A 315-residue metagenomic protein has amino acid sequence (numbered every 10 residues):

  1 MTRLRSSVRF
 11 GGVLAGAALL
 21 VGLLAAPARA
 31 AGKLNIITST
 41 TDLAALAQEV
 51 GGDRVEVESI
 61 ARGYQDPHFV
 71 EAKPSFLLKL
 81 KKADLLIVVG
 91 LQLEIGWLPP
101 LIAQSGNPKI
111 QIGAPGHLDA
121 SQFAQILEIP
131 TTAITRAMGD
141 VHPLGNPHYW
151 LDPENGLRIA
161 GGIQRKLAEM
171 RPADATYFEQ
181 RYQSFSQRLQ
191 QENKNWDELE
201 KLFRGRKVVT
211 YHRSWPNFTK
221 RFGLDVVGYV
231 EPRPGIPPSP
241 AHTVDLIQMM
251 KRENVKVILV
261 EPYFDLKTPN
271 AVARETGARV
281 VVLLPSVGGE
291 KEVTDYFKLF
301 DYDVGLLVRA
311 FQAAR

Functional and structural regions predicted by a protein language model:
M1-R9: N-terminal secretory signal peptides that target proteins for export/translocation
L4, G16, I36-T38: A detector of low-complexity, intrinsically disordered, Ser/Thr/Gly/Pro/Ala-rich segments
G11-L23: Bacterial N-terminal signal peptides
A25-P27: N-terminal signal peptide c-region/cleavage motif recognized by signal peptidases
A30-R315: Extracytoplasmic metal-acquisition and chelation regions
